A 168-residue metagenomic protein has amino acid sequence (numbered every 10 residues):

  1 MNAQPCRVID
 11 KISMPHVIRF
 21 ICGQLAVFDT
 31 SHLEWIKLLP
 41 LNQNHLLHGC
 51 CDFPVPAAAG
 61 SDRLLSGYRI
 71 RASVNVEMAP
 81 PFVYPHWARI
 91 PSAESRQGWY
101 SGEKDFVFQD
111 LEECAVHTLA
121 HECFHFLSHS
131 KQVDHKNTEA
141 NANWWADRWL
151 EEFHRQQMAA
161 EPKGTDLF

Functional and structural regions predicted by a protein language model:
M1-R89, S95-F108: A metal-dependent hydrolase signature that marks the N-terminal structural subdomain at the beginning of catalytic folds
M14-P15, K131-E139: Generic structural signal for short, solvent-exposed loop/turn connectors between secondary structure elements
F20-G23, L119-E122, W145-W149: Amphipathic alpha-helical segments that form well-ordered structural scaffolds and often line/cohere around active
L39-P40, Q132, P162: Acidic carboxylate-rich catalytic motifs and surrounding loops in phosphoryl-/glycosyl-chemistry enzymes
A79-P81, F126-S128, H135-K136: Short catalytic/ligand-binding loop motif for oxyanion handling, primarily in non-cytosolic enzymes, centered on
E94-L119, Q132-D134: Short pre-active-site segment immediately N-terminal to the catalytic Zn-binding motif
H117-S130, A142: Active-site recognition of the HExxH zinc-binding catalytic motif
H135-L167: Post-HExxH zinc-binding segment in Zn-dependent metallohydrolases
